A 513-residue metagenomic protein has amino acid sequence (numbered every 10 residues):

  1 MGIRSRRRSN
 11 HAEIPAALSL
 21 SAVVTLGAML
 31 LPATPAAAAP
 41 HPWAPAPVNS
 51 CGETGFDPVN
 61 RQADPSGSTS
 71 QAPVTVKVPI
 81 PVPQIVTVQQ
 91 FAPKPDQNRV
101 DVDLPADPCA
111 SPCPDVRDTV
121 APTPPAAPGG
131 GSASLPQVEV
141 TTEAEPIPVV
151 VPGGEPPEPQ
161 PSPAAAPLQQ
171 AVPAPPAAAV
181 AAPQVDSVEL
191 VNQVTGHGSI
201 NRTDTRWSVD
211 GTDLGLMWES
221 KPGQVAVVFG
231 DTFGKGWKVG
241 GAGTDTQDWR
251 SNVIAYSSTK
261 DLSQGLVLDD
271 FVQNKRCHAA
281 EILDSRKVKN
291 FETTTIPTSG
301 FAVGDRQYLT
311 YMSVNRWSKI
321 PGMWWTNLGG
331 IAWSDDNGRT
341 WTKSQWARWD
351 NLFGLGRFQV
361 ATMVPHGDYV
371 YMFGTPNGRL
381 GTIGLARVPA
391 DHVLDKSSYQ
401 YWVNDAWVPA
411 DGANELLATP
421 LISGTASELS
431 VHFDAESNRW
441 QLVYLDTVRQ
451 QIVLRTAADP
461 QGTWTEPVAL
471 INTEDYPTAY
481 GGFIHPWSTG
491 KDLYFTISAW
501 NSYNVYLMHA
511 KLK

Functional and structural regions predicted by a protein language model:
M1-A39: Secretory targeting and sorting signals
R4-S5, S9, R206-S208, T463-S488: Conserved blade-ending motifs and adjacent loop-strand segments that build the rim/top face of beta-propeller domains
P40-T298, A302-V303, M312: N-terminal regions that are enriched for targeting/export leaders and immediately downstream pro/stem segments
A181-D204, N274-K287, D336-G354, K396-I422 (+1 more regions): Blade-edge beta-strand/turn elements of extracellular beta-propeller and related beta-sheet repeat scaffolds
D213-G215, T293-T298, N351-T362, A426-S430 (+1 more regions): Repeated scaffold domains used in trafficking and secretory/extracellular systems, primarily beta-propellers
W218-S220, Q224-K238, I296-G322, V360-G378 (+5 more regions): Hydrophobic core segments of beta-strands in well-ordered, beta-rich domains
G240-Q264, M323-R339, G384-D391, L454-D459 (+1 more regions): Beta-propeller blade signature
G482-K513: Blade-level signature of beta-propeller repeat domains, shared across WD40, Kelch, NHL, RCC1 and BNR/Asp-box propellers
